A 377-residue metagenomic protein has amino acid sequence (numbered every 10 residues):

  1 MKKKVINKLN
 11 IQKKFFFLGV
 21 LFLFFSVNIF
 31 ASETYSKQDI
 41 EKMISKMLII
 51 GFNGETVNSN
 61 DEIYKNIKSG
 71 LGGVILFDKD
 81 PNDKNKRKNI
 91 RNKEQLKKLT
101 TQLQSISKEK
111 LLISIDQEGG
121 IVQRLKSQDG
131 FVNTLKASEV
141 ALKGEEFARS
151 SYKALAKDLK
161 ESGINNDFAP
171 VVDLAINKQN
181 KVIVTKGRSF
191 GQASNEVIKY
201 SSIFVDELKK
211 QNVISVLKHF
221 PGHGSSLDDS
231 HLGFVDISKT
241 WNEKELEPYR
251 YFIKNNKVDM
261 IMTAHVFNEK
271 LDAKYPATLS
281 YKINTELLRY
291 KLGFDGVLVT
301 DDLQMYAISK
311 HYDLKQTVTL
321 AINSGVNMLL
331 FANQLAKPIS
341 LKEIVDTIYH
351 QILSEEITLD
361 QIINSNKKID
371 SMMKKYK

Functional and structural regions predicted by a protein language model:
K4-F17: Bacterial N-terminal signal peptides that target proteins for export
L18-S26: Bacterial N-terminal signal peptides
A31-S127, L329-A332: N-terminal hydrophobic targeting/anchoring segments and the immediately downstream early-domain regions of hydrolases
D39, N58-E62, V74, K86-Q104 (+2 more regions): Second-shell residues forming the walls of enzyme active-site clefts
Q104-G130, Y152-A175, V197-S201, V205-P221: Glycine-rich, aromatic-flanked loop segments that form ligand/cofactor-binding clefts across common enzyme folds
G130-K143, F190-G191: A charged helix-plus-loop insertion that forms the helical arch/lid used to bind and gate nucleic-acid substrates
D167-F190, S215, F220-V235: Short glycine/serine-rich loop/turn segments
T347-K377: Mid-to-C-terminal alpha-helical segments outside catalytic/metal-binding sites
